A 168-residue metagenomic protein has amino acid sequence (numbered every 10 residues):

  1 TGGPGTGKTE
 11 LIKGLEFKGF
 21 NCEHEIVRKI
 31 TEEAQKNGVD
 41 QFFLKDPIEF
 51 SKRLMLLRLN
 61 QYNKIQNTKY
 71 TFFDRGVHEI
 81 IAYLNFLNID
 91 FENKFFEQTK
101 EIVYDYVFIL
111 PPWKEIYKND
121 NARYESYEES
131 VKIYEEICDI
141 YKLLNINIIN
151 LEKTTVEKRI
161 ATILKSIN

Functional and structural regions predicted by a protein language model:
G3, L15: P-loop (Walker A) phosphate-binding loop of NTP-binding proteins
G7: Conserved glycine(s) of the Walker
E16-L57: Conserved substrate/cofactor phosphate-moiety recognition/catalytic segment in nucleotide-dependent phosphotransferases
S51-I102: Glycine-rich phosphate-binding loop used to anchor ATP phosphates in small-molecule kinases, encompassing both
N88-T155: A glycine- and Lys/Arg-enriched "phosphate-lid" helix/loop adjacent to the NTP-binding pocket of small-molecule kinases
T162-I167: C-terminal alpha-helix
